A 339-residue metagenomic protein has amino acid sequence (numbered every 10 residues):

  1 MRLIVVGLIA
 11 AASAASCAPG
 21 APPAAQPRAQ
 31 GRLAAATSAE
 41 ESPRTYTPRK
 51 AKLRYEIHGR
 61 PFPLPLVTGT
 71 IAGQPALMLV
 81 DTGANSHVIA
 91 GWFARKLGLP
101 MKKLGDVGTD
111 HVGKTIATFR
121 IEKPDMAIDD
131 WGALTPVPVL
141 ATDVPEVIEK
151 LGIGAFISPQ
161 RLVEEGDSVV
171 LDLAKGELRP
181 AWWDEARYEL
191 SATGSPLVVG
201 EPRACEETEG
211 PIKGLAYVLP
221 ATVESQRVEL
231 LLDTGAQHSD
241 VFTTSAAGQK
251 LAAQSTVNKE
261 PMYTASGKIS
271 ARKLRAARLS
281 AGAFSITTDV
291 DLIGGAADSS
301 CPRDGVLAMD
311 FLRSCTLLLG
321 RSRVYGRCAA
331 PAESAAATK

Functional and structural regions predicted by a protein language model:
I4-S16: Bacterial N-terminal signal peptides
C17-K339: Pepsin/retropepsin-fold aspartyl endopeptidases
